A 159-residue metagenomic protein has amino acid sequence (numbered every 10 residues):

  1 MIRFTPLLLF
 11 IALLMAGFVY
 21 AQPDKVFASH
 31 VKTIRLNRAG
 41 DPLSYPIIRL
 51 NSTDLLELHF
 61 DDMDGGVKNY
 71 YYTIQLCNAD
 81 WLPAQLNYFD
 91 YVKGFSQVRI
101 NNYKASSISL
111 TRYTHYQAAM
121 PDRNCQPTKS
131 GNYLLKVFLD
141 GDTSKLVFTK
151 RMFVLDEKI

Functional and structural regions predicted by a protein language model:
M1-P23: Bacterial Sec-dependent N-terminal signal peptides
F4-L7, H115-Q117, L146-R151: Well-ordered beta-strand positions in beta-sheet-rich domains
S29-L76: Contiguous beta-strand segments within globular domains
H30, T143-I159: Short beta-strand elements
L55-F60, A105-I108, D122: Active-site-proximal cofactor/substrate-binding loop regions of enzyme domains
G66-G94: Extended low-complexity, serine/threonine- and proline-enriched intrinsically disordered segments
V92-T114: Extended, solvent-exposed segments with strong compositional bias
L110-D140: Ligand-binding face of N-terminal immunoglobulin V-set domains in extracellular IgSF glycoproteins
